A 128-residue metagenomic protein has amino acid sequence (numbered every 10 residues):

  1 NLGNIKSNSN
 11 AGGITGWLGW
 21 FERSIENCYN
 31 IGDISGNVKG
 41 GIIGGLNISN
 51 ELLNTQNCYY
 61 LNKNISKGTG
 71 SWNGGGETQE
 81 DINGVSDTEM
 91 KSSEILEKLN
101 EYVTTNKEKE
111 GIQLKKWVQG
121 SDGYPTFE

Functional and structural regions predicted by a protein language model:
N1-E128: Predominantly extracellular beta-rich ligand-binding scaffolds that present long acidic/polar faces for carbohydrate
